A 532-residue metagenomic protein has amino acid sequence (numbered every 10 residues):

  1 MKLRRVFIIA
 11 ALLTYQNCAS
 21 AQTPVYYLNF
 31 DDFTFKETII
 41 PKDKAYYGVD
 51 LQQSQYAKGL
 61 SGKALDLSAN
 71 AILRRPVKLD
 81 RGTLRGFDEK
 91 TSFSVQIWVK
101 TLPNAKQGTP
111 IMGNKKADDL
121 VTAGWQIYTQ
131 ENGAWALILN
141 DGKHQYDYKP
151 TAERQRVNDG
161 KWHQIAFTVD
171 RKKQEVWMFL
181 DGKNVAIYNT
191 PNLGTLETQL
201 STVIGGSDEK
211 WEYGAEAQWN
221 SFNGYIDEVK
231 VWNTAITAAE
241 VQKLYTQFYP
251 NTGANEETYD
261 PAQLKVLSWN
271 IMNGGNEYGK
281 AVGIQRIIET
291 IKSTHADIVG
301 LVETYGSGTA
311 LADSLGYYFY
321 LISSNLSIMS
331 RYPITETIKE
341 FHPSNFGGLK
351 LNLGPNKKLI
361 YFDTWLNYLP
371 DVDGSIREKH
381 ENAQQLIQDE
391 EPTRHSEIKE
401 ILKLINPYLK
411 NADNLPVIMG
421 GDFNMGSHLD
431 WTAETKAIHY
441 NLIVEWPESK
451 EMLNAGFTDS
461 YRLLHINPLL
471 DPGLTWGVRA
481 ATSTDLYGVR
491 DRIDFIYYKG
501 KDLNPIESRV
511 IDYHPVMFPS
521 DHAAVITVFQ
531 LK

Functional and structural regions predicted by a protein language model:
C18-A19, T237-S314, K357-L359, Q530-K532: N-terminal, active-site-proximal structural segment of metallo-dependent hydrolase catalytic domains
C18-A71, T198, Q242-D260: Extracytoplasmic low-complexity segments
T23-V25, N29-F35, I39, A69-I138 (+3 more regions): Extracellular glycan-recognition modules
I138-Q164, D389: Short, aromatic/His-centered strand-loop micro-motif at the edge of beta-sheets
K161-V169, M178: Short tryptophan-centered beta-strand motifs in secreted/extracellular beta-sheet-rich domains of glycan-recognition
Y188-Y225: Flexible glycan-contacting loops in extracellular carbohydrate-active proteins
E228, N233-L244, F248-N255, P343 (+3 more regions): Metal-dependent phosphoester-hydrolase catalytic domains
I298-S375: Structured beta-strand-rich core segments of catalytic domains in phosphoester-bond hydrolases
